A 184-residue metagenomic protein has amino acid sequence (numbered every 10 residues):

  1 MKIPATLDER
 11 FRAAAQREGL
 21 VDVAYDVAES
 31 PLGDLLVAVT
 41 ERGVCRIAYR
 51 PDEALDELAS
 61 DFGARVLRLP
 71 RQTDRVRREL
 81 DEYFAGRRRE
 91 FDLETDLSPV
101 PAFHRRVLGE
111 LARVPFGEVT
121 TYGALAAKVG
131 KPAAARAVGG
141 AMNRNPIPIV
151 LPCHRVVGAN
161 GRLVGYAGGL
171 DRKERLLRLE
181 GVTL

Functional and structural regions predicted by a protein language model:
M1-P132, G181-L184: Basic nucleic-acid-binding alpha-helical/helix-turn surface characteristic of O6-alkylguanine DNA
A38, G165, R178: Short beta-strand-to-turn element immediately C-terminal to the catalytic PLP-Schiff-base lysine in fold type I
R50, D81, G140, A159 (+1 more regions): General helical structural elements
P132-R175: Short glycine/serine-rich loop segments
